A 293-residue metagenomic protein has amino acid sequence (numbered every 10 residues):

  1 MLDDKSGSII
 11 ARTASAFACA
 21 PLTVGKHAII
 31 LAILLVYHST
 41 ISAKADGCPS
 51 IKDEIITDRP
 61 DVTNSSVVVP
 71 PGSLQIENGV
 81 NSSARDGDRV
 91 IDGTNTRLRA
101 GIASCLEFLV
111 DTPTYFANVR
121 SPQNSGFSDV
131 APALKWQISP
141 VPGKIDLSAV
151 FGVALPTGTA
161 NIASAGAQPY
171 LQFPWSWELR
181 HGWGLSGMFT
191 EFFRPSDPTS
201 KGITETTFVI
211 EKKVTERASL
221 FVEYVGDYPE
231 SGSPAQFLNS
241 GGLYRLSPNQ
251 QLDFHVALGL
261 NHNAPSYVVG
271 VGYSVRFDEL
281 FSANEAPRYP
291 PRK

Functional and structural regions predicted by a protein language model:
M1-D53, L280-K293: Cleavable N-terminal export/targeting peptides
K44-K293: Transmembrane beta-barrel domains of Gram-negative outer membranes and organellar outer membranes
